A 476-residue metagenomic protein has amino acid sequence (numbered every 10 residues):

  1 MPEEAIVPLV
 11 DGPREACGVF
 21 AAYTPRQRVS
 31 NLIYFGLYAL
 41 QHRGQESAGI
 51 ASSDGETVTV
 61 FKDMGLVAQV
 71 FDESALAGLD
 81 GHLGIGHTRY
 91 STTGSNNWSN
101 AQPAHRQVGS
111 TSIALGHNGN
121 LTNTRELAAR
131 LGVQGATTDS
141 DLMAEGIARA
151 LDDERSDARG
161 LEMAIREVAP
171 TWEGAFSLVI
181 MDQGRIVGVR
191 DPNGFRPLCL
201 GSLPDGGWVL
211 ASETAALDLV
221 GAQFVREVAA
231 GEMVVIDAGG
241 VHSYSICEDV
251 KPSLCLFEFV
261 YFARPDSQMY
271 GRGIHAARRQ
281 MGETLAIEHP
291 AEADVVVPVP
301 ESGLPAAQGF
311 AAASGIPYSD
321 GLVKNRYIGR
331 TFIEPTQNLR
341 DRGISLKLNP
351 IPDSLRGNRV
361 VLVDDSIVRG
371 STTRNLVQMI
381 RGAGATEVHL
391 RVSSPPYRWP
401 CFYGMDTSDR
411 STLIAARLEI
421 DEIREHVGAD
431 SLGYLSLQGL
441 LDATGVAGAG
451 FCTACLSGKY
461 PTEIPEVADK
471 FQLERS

Functional and structural regions predicted by a protein language model:
M1-A230, V235-A293, V299, E387: Conserved short alpha-helical segments that host acidic/polar catalytic motifs at enzyme active sites
V29, T92-T93, N123, V187 (+8 more regions): Flexible loop/turn segments at secondary-structure boundaries
G116, M181, V189-R190, G201 (+11 more regions): Generic beta-strand/beta-sheet core signal
D141-G146, Y318-G329, R424-T444: A conserved beta-strand->alpha-helix junction
A144-R159, P300, A311-R330: Amphipathic alpha-helical
E167, A215-A216, Q223-F224, G231-E232 (+6 more regions): Phosphate/diphosphate-binding loops
A169, G184-R185, G206, G221-E227 (+2 more regions): PRPP-dependent phosphoribosyltransferase catalytic core
G315-V360, S371, R398-S408: Short, glycine/charge-rich flexible loops or terminal/linker lids adjacent to PRPP-binding catalytic cores
